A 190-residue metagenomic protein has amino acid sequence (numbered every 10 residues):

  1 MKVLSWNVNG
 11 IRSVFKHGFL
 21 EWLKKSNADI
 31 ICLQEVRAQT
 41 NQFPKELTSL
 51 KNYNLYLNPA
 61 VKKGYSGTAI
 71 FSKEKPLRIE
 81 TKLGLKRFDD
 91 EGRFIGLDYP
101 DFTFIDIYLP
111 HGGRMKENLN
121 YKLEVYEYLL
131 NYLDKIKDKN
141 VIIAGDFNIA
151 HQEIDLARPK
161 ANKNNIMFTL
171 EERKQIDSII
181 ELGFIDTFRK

Functional and structural regions predicted by a protein language model:
M1-N9, D101-G113, A144: Active-site-proximal beta-strand elements of phosphoester/diester hydrolases
M1-R12, W22, S26, T40-Y56: Internal alpha/beta domain cores that form substrate/cofactor-binding pockets in large enzymes and binding proteins
N7, L23-N41, F104, L133-E153 (+1 more regions): Active-site beta-strand/loop signature of hydrolases that rely on acidic residues for catalysis
R12, T40-Q42, G64-Y65, G113-M115 (+1 more regions): Short catalytic/ligand-binding loop motif for oxyanion handling, primarily in non-cytosolic enzymes, centered on
L20-K24, R93-P100, Y128-K139: Short amphipathic alpha-helices and their capping/turn segments at secondary-structure boundaries
V36-Q39, P44-G112: Structured beta-strand-rich core segments of catalytic domains in phosphoester-bond hydrolases
K51-N54, V125-K190: Metal-dependent phosphoesterases centered on the DNase I-like endonuclease/exonuclease/phosphatase
G84-L85, P110-Y126, K160-N165: Surface-exposed cleft-lining segments at the edges of enzyme active sites
